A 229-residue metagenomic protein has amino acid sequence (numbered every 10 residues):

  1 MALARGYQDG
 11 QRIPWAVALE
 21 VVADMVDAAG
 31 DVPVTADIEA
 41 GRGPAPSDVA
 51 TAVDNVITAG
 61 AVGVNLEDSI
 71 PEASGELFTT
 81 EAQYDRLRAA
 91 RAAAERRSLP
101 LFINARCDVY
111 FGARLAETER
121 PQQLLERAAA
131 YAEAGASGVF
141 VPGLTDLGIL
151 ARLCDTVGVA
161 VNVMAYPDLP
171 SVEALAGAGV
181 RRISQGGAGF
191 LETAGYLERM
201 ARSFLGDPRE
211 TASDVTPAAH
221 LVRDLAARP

Functional and structural regions predicted by a protein language model:
M1-Q185, L191-A194, E198: Alpha/beta enzyme core
A92, G187-P229: Extended, intrinsically disordered, low-complexity segments
